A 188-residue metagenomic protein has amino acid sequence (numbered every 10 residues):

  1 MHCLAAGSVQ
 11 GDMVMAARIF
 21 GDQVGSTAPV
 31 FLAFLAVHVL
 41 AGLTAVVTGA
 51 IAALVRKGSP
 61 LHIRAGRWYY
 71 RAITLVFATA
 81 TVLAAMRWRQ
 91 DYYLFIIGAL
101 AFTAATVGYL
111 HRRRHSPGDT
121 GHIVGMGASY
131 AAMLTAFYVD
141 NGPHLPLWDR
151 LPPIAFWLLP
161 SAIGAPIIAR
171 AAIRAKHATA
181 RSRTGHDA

Functional and structural regions predicted by a protein language model:
H2-A188: Alpha-helical membrane insertion/targeting regions
